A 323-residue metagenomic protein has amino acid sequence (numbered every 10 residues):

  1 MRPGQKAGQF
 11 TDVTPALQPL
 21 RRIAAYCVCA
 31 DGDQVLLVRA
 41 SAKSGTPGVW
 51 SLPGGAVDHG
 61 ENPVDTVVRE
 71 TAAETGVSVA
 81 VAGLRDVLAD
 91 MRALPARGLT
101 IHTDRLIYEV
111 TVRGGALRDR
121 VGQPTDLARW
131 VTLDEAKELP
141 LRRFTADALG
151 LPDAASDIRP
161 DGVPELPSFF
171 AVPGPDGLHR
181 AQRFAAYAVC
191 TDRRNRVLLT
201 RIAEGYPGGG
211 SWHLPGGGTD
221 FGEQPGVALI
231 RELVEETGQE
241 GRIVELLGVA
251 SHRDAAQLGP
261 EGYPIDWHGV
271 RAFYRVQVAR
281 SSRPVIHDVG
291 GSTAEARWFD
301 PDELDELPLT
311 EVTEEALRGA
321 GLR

Functional and structural regions predicted by a protein language model:
R2-V28, D153-V189, I202, P264: Acidic, metal-coordinating catalytic segment for phosphate/diphosphate chemistry, firing primarily on the Nudix
P19-R21, G48, H102-D104, Q182 (+1 more regions): Residue-level preference for beta-strand/loop junctions
Y26, Q34, L127, Y187 (+1 more regions): Conserved beta-strand and immediately adjacent loop positions that scaffold enzyme active sites
S44-G48, Y206-G210: A conserved beta-turn-beta hairpin within the catalytic core of GNAT-like acetyltransferases that forms part
W50-G55, G210-G217: Conserved acetyl-CoA binding element of GNAT-fold acetyltransferases
V57-A80, D90-F144, T219-R242, A250-V312: Unchanged
